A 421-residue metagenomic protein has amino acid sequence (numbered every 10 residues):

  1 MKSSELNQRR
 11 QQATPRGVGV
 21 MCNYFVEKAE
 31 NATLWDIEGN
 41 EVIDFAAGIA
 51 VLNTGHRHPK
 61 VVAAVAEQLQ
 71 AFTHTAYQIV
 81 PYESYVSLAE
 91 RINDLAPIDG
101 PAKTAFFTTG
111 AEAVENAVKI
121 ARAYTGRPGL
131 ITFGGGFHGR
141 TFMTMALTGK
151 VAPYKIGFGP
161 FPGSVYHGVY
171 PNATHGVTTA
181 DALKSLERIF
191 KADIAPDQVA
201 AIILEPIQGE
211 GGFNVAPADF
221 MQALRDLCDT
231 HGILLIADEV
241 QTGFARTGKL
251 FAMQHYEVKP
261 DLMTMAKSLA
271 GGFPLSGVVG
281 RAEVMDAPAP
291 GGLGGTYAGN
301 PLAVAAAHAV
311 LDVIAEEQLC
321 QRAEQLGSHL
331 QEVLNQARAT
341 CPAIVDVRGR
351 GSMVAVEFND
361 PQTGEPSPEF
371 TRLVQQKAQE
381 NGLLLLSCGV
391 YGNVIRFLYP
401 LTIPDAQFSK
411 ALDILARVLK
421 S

Functional and structural regions predicted by a protein language model:
M1-S421: Conserved N-terminal phosphate-binding loop of PLP-dependent enzymes in the Aspartate aminotransferase
